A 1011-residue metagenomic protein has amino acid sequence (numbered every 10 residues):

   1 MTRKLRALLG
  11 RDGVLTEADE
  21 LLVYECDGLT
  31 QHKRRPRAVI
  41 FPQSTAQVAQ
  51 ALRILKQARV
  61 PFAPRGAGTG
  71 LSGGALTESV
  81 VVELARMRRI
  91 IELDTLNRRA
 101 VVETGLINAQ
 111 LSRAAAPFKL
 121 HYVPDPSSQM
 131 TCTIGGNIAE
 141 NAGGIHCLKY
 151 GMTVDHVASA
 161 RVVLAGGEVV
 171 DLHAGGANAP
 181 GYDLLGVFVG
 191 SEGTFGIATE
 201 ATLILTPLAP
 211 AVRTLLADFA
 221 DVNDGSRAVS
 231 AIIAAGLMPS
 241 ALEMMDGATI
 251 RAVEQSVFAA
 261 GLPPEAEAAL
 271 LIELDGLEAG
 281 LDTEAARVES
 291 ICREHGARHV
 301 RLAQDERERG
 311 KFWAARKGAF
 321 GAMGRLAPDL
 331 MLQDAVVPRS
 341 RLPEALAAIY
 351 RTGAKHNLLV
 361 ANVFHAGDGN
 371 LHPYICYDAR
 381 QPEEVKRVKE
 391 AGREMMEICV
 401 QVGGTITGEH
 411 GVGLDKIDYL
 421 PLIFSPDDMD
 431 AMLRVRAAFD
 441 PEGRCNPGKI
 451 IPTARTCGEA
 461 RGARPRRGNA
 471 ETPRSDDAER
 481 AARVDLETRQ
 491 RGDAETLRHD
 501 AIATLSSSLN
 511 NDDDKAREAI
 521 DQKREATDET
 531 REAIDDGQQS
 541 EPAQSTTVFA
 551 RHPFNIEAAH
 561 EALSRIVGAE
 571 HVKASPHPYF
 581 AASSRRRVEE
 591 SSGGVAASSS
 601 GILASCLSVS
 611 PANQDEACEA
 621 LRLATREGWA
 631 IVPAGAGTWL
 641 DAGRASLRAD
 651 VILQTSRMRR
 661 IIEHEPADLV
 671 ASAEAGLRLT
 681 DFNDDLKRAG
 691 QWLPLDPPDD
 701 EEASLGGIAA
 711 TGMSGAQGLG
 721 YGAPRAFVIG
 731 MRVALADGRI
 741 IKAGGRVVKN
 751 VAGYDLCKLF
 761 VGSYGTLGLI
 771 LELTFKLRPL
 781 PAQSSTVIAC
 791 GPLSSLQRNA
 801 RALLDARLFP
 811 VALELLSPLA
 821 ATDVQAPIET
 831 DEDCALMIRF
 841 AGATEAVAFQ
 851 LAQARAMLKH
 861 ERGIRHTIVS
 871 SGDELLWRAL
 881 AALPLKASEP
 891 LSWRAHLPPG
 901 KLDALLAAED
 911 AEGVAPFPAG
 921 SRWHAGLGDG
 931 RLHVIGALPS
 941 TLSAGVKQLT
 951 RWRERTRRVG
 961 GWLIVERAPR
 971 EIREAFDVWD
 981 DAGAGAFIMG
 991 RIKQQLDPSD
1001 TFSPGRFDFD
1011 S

Functional and structural regions predicted by a protein language model:
R3, L8-R11, A18-D19, C26-A38 (+18 more regions): Conserved glycine-rich FAD pyrophosphate-binding loop
E25-L120, N137-G143, E589-A634, W639-E663 (+3 more regions): Long, structured ligand/cofactor-binding scaffold of large enzymes
R89-L96, A100-E243, R444-C445, I451 (+6 more regions): FAD-binding subdomain of flavoenzyme oxidoreductases
D224-E243, D282-R301, R798-V811, A848-R865: Acidic-enriched catalytic cores of C-N bond-cleaving enzymes acting on peptides and small amides
P263-C292, P810-T867: A conserved active-site cap/scaffold subdomain adjacent to cofactor or substrate pockets
R464, G492, A501-N510, D514 (+3 more regions): Intrinsically disordered, low-complexity segments enriched in serine/proline and basic residues
A470-R474, R480, L486-Q490, A494-R498 (+3 more regions): Short polybasic linear motifs
